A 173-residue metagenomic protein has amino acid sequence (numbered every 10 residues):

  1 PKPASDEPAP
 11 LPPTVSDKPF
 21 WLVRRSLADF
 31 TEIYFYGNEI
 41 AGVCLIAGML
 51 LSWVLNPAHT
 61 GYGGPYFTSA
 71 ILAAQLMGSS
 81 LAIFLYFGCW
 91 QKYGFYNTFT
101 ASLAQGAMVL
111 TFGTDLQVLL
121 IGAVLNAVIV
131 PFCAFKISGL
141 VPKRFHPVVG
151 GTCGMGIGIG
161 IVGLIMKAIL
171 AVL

Functional and structural regions predicted by a protein language model:
P1-S16, S26-A41, F67-S69, Q91-F99 (+1 more regions): C-terminal transmembrane helix-loop-helix hairpin of multi-pass membrane proteins
P19-V23: P-loop potassium selectivity filter motif centered on the GYG triad
C44-N97: Transmembrane helical segments that form the transport core of multi-pass membrane transport proteins
